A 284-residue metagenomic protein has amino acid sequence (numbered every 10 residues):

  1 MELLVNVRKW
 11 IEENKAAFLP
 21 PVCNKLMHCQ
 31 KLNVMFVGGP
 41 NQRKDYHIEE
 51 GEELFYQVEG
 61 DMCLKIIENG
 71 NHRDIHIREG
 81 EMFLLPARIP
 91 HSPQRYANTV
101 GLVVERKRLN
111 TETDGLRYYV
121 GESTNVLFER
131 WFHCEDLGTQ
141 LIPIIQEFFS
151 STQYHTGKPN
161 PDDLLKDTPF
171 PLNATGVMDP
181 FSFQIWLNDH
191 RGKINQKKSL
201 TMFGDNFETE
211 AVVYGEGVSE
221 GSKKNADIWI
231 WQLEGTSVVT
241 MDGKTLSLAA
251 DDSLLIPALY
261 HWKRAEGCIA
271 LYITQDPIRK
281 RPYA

Functional and structural regions predicted by a protein language model:
M1-M82, P90-A284: Jelly-roll (double-stranded beta-helix
